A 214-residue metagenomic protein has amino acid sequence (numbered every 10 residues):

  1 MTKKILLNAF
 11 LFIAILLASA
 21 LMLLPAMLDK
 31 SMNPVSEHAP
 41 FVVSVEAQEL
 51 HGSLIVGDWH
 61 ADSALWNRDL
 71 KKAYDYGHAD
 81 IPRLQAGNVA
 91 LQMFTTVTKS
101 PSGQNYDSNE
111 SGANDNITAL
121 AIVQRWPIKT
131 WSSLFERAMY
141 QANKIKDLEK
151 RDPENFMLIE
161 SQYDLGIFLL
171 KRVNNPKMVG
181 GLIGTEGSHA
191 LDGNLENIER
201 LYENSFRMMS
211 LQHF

Functional and structural regions predicted by a protein language model:
T2-F214: N-terminal hydrophobic targeting/anchoring segments and the immediately downstream early-domain regions of hydrolases
